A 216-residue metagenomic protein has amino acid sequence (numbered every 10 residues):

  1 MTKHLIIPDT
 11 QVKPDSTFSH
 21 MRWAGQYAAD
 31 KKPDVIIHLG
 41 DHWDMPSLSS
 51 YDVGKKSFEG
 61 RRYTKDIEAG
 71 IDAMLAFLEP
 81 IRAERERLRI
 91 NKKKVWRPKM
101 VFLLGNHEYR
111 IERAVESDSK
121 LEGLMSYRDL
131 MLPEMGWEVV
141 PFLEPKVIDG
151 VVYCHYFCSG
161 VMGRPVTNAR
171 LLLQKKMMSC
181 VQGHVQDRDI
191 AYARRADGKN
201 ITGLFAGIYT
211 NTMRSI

Functional and structural regions predicted by a protein language model:
M1-L5, P145-V152: Beta-strand-turn-beta hairpins that frame and shape the catalytic cleft of phosphate-ester-processing enzymes
M1-L75, R82: N-terminal active-site segment of His-dependent metallophosphoesterases
P8-Q11, G40-W43, N106-E108, Y156-C158 (+2 more regions): Active-site metal-binding loops of divalent metal-dependent hydrolases
S16-T17, P46-S50, I111-E116, R164-P165 (+1 more regions): A short acidic (Asp/Glu
I36, M100-F102, G203: Hydrophobic/aromatic residues located in beta-strands of well-ordered beta-sheets within soluble catalytic
L48-P141: Active-site neighborhood of divalent metal-dependent phosphoester bond hydrolases
Y109-E112, L121-M131, V151-Y156, G160-R170: Core alpha/beta structural scaffold of self-assembling particle/tube/pore-forming proteins
C154-I216: Conserved beta-sheet core of the metallophosphoesterase superfamily
